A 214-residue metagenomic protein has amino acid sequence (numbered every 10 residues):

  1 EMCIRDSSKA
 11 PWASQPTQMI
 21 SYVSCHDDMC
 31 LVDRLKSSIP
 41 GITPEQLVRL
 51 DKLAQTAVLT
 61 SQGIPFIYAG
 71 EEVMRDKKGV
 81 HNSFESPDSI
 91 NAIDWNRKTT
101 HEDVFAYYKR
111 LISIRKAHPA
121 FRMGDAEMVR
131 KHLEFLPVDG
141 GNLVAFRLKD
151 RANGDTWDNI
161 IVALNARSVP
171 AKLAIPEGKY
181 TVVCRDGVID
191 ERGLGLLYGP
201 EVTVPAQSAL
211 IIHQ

Functional and structural regions predicted by a protein language model:
E1-I4: Short, small-residue-biased leader/transition segments that mark boundaries at the very start of proteins
S7: An acidic, gly/pro-interrupted, aromatic-rich
P11-G178: Loop/helix patches that line or flank the sugar-binding groove of alpha-linked glycan CAZymes
E177-V188: Solvent-exposed beta-hairpin/edge-strand motifs
D186-L196: Acidic, Ser/Thr/Pro-rich beta/coil linker or hinge segments at domain junctions
L194-Q214: C-terminal beta-strand-rich structural cap/linker in extracellular carbohydrate-active enzymes
